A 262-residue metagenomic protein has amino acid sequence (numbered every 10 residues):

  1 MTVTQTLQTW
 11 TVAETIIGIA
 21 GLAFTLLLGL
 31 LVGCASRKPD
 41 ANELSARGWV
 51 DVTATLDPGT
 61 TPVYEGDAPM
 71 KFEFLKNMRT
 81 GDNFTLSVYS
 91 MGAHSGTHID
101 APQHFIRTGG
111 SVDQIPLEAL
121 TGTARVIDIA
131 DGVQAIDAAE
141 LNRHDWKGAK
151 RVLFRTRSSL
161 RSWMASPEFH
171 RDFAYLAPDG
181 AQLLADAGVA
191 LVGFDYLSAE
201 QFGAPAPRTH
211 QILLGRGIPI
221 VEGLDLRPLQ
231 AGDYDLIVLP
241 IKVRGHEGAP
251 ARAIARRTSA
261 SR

Functional and structural regions predicted by a protein language model:
M1-A13: N-terminal secretory signal peptides that target proteins for export/translocation
V12-E14, G18, G29-R262: Active-/binding-site microenvironments in catalytic and ligand-binding cores
